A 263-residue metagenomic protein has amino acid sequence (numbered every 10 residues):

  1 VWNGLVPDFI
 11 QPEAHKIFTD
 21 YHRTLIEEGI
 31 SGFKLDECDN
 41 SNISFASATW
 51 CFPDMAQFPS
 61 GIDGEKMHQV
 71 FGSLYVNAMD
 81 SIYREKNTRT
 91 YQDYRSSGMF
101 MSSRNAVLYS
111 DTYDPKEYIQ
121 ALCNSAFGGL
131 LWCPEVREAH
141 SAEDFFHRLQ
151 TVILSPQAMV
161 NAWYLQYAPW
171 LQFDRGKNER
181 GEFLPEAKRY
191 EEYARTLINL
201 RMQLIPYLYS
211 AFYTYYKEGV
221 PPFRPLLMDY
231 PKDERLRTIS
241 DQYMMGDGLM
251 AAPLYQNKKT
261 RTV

Functional and structural regions predicted by a protein language model:
V1-V263: Catalytic-domain carbohydrate-binding cleft regions of carbohydrate-active enzymes
